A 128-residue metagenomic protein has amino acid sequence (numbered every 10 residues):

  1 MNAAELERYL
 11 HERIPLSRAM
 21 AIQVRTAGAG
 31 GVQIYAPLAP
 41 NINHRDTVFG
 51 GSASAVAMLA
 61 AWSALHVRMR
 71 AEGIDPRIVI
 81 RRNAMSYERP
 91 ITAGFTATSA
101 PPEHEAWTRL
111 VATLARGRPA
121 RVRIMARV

Functional and structural regions predicted by a protein language model:
M1-Y35, A39-P40, I74: Non-catalytic linker/capping segments at the edges of enzyme domains
R18-I22, R81-Y87, R109-V111: Short structured motifs
A19, G31-Q33, R82, G94-T96 (+1 more regions): Intrinsic-disorder/low-complexity, polar/charged segments enriched in Ser/Thr/Lys/Arg/Asp/Glu/Gln
A27-G30, P90-F95, V128: A short, structured loop/turn motif at beta-sheet edges
Y35-W62, I74-D75: Hot-dog-fold acyl-thioester-processing enzymes
A60-A64, I124-M125: Short, well-ordered amphipathic alpha-helical segments that serve as non-catalytic structural scaffolds within diverse
A64-E105: Hydrophobic beta-strand-centered segment that forms part of the acyl-chain substrate-binding groove
T92, P102-V128: HotDog/MaoC-like acyl-thioester-processing domains
